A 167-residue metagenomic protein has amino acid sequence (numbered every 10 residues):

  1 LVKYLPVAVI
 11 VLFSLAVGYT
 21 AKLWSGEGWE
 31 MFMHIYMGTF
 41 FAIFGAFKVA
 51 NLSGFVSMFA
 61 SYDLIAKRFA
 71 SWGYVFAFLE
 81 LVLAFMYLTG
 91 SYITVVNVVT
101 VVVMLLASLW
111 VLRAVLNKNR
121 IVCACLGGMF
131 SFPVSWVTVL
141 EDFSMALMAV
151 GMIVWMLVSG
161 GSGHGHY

Functional and structural regions predicted by a protein language model:
L1-Y167: Membrane-interfacial helix-loop segments of redox and metal-homeostasis proteins, especially TM-loop-TM junctions
